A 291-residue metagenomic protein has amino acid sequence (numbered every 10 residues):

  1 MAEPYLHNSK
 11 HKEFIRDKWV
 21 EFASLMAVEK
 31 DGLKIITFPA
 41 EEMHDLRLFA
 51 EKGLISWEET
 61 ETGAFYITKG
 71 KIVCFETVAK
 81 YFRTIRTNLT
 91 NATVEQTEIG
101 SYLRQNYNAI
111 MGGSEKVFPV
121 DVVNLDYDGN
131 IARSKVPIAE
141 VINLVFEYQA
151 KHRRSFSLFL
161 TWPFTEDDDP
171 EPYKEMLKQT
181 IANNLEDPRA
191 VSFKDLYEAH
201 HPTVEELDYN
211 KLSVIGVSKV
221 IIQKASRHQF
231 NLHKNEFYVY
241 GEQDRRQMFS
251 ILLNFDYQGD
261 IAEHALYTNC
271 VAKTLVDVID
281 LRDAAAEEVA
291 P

Functional and structural regions predicted by a protein language model:
A2-G112, F255, T268, V278-E288: SAM cofactor-binding core of SAM-dependent methyltransferases, primarily the Rossmann-like beta-alpha-beta module
G32, F118-V120, S155: Local beta-strand N-terminus motif with an aromatic residue
M43-K52, F82-T87, R104-Y107, R133-I138 (+3 more regions): A short acidic (Asp/Glu
G112-Y127: Short SAM/SAH-binding signature in class I
G129-Q149, R153-R154: A short, conserved alpha-helix within the catalytic core of class I
Q149-D167: Conserved beta-strand signature within the Rossmann-like core of class I S-adenosyl-L-methionine
E171-A262: A conserved mid-domain beta-alpha-beta active-site/ligand-binding segment of alpha/beta enzyme cores
G241-P291: Extended, charged low-complexity segments that frequently continue into or abut oligomerization scaffolds
